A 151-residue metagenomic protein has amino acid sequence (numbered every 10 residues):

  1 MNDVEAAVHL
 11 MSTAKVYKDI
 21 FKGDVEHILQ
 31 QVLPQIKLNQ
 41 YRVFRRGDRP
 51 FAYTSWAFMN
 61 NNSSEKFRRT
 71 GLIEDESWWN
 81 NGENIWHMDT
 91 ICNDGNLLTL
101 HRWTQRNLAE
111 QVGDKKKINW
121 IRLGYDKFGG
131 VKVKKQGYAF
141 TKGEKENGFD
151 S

Functional and structural regions predicted by a protein language model:
M1-L29: Short amphipathic alpha-helix that is part of the acyltransferase structural core
Q30-R46, F58-S63: A short helix-loop-beta-strand connector motif used in the catalytic cores of GNAT acetyltransferases and, in some
R42, A52-T54, T90: Conserved GNAT-family N-acetyltransferase fold
D48-T54, I85: Glycine-rich phosphate/pyrophosphate-binding loop shared by adenosine-nucleotide-utilizing enzymes
S63-A139: Acyl-donor binding region in acyl/amide transferases
A139, G143-K145: Alpha-helical oligomerization segments
E146-S151: Extended, charge-rich low-complexity interaction segments
